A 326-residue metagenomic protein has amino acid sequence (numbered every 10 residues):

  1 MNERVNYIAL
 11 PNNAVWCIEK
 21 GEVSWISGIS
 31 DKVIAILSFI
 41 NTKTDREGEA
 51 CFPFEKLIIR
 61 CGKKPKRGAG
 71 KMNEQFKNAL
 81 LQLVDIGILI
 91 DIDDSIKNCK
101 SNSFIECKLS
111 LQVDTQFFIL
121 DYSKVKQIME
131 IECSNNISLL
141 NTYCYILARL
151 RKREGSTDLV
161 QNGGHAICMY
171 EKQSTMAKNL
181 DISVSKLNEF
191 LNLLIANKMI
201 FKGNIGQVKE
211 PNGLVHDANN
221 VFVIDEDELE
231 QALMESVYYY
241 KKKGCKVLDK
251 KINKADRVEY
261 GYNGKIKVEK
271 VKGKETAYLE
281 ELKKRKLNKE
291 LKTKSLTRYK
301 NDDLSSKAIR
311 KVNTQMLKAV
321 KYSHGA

Functional and structural regions predicted by a protein language model:
M1-D31, S38-A326: Electropositive, intrinsically flexible nucleic-acid-contacting patches
